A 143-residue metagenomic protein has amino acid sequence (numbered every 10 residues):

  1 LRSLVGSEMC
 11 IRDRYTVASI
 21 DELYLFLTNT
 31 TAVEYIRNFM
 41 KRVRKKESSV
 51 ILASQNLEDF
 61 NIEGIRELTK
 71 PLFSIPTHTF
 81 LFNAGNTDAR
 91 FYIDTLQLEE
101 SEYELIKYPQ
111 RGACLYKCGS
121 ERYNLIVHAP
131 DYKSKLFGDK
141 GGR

Functional and structural regions predicted by a protein language model:
L1-G6, C10-I11: Single conserved hydrophobic/aromatic residue that forms the stacking wall/gate of nucleotide- or nucleobase-binding
D13-Y15, E47: A general structural motif
Y15, D21-L23: Walker B catalytic acidic pair
A18-S19, L52: Residue-level marker for buried hydrophobic side chains located in beta-strands that build the well-ordered beta-sheet
L25-I36, N61-G64: Conserved ATPase-coupling elements of RecA-like P-loop NTPase cores
F39-L125: Conserved ATP-driven motor cores of ASCE-family P-loop NTPases powering translocation/secretion/packaging/pilus
I126-R143: Charge-patterned, long linear interaction tracts outside catalytic cores
